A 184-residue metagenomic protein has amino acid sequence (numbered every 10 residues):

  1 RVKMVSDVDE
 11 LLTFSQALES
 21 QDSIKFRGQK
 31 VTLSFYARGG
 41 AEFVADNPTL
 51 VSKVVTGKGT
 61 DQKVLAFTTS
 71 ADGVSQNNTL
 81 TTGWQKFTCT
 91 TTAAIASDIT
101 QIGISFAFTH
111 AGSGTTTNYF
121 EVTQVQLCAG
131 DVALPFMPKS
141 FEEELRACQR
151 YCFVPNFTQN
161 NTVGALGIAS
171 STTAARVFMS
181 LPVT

Functional and structural regions predicted by a protein language model:
R1-T184: Extracellular and organelle-lumenal recognition/adhesion modules and their flexible linkers in secreted
